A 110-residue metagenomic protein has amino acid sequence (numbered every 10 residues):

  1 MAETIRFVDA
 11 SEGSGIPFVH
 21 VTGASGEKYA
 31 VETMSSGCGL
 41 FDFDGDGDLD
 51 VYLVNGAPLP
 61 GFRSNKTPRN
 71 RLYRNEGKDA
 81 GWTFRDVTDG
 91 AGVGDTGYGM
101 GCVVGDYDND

Functional and structural regions predicted by a protein language model:
M1-D110: Acidic, glycine/proline-rich Ca2+-coordinating loop motifs
